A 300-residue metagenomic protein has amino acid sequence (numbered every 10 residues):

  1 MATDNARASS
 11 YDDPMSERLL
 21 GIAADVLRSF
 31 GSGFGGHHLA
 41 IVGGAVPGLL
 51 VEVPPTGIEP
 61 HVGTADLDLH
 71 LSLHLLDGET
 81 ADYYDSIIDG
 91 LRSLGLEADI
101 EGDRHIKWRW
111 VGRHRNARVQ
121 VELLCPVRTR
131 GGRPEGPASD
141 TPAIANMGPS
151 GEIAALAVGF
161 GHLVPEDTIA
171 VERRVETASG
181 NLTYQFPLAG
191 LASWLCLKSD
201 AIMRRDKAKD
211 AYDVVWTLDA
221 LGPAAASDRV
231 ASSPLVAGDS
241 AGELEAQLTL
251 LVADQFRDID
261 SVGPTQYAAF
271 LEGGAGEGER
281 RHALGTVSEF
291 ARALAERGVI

Functional and structural regions predicted by a protein language model:
M1-I300: Compositionally biased terminal segments of proteins
